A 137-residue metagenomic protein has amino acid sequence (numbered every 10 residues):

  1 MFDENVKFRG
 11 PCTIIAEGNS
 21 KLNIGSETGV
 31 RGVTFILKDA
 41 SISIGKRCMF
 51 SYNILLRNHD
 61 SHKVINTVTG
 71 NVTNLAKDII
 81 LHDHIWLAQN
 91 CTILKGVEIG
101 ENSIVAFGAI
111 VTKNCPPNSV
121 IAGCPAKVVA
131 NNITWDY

Functional and structural regions predicted by a protein language model:
M1-V97, N132-I133: Flexible, glycine/small-residue-enriched loop-and-beta-strand segment within the central core of proteins
E98-A122, A126: C-terminal/domain-terminus segments
V128-V129, I133-Y137: Double-stranded beta-helix
